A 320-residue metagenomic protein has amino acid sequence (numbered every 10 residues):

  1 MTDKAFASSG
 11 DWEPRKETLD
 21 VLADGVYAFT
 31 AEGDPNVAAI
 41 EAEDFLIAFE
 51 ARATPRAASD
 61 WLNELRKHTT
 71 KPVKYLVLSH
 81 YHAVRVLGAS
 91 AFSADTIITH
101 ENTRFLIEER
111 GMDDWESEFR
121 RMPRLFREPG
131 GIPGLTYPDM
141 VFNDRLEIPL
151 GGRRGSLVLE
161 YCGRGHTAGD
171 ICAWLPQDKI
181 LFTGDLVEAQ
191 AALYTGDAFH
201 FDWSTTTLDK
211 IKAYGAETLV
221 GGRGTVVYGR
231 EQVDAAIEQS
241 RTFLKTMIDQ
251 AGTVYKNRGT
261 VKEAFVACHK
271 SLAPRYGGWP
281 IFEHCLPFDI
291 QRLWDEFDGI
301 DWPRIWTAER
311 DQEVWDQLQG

Functional and structural regions predicted by a protein language model:
K16-E64, I171-D185: Conserved beta-strand hairpin/beta-sheet module of binuclear metal-dependent hydrolase folds, prominently
E43-F45, P55-T99, Y214: Active-site metal-binding motif and surrounding structural segment of the metallo-beta-lactamase
F49-A51, K74-H82, I98-E101, C162 (+2 more regions): Active-site neighborhood of phospho(di)ester-bond hydrolases with catalytic His/Asp-centered motifs
P55-R56, Y81-L87, R104-I107, T167-D170 (+2 more regions): Active-site environment of divalent metal-dependent phosphoester hydrolases
F105-C162, Q177, T205-T207, G215: Metallo-beta-lactamase
R154-Y214: Active-site-proximal loop/helix segments of hydrolase catalytic cores
W174, D202-E263, A267: Divalent-metal (often Zn2+) His-rich catalytic cores of metallo-beta-lactamase-fold enzymes
K256-G320: C-terminal regulatory/interaction regions
